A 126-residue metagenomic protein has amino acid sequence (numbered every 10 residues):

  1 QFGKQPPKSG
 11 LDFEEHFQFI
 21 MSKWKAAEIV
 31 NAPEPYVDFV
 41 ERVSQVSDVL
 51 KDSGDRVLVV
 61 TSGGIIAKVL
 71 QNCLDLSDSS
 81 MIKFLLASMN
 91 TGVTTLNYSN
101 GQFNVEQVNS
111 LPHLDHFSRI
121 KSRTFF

Functional and structural regions predicted by a protein language model:
Q1-K8, V37, D52-R56, Q71-F126: Acidic, low-complexity terminal tails and accessory targeting/binding regions of phosphate-metabolizing enzymes
Q1-R42: Phosphate-handling substructures
K25-I29, D48, D55, D78: A broad detector of the eukaryotic-type serine/threonine protein kinase catalytic domain
V40, S44-K51: Generic structural signal for well-ordered alpha-helical scaffold segments
E41, V60-T61: Short beta-strand scaffold positions
A67-K68: Alpha-helical elements of the RecA-like P-loop NTPase motor core of helicases
